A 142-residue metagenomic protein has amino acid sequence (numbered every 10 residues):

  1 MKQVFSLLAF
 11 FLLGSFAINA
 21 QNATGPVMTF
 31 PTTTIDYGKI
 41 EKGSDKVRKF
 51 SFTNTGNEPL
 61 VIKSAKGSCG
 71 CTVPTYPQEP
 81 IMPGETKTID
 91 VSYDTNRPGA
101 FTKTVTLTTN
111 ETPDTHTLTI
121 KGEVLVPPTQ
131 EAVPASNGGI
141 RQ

Functional and structural regions predicted by a protein language model:
V4-G14: Sec-dependent N-terminal signal peptides
A20-S44, T112-Q142: Long, low-complexity ectodomains and other extracytoplasmic segments of secretory-pathway proteins
G38, Y76-I81, S92-Y93: Beta-strand-rich interaction surfaces with strong enrichment in secreted/lumenal proteins
G43-K49, N96-T104: Short, solvent-exposed loop/turn segments enriched in Ser/Thr/Gly
F52-G56: Asparagine-centered strand-capping/turn motif at beta-strand->loop junctions
N57-E85: Surface-exposed binding patches on compact interaction domains or structured appendages
E85-V91: Short strand-edge motifs at loop-to-beta-strand transitions and within beta-strands of extracellular beta-rich domains
D94, T108-N110: Beta-strand-rich extracellular modules
